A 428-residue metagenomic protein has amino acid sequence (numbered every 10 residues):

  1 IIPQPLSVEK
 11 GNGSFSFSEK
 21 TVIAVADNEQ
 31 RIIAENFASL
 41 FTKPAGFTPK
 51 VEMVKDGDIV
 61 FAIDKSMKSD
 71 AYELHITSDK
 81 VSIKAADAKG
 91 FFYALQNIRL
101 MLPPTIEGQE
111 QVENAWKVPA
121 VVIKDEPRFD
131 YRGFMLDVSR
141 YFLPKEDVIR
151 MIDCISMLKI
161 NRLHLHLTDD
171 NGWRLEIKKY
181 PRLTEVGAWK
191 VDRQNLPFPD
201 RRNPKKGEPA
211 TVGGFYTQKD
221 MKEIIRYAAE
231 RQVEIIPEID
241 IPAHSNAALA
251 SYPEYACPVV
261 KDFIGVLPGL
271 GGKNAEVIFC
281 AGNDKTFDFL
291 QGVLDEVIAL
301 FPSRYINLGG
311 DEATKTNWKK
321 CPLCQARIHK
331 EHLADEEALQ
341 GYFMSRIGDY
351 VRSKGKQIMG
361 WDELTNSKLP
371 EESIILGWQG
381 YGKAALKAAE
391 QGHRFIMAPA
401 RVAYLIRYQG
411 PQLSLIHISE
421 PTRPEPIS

Functional and structural regions predicted by a protein language model:
I1-F129: Contiguous, structured surface segment used for ligand recognition
S69-Y305, R346, Y350: Feature activates predominantly on carbohydrate-active enzymes
R132-M135, H164, P237, I306-N307 (+3 more regions): Structural recognition of the beta-strand scaffold that forms the well-ordered cores of secreted hydrolase catalytic
S139, T168-G172, D240-H244, D311-A313 (+3 more regions): Active-site beta-loop-alpha junctions enriched in small/polar residues
N246-S251, N317-L323, L369-E371, I406-S414: Histidine/acidic-residue-rich catalytic or RNA/ligand-binding cores of hydrolases and nuclease-related proteins
L270, N274-E371, Q379-Y381, A385: Active-site neighborhood of glycoside hydrolase catalytic domains
T365-E371, W378-L415, S419: Conserved alpha/beta catalytic core and glycan-binding cleft of carbohydrate-active enzymes
I416-S428: Single conserved hydrophobic/aromatic residue that forms the stacking wall/gate of nucleotide- or nucleobase-binding
